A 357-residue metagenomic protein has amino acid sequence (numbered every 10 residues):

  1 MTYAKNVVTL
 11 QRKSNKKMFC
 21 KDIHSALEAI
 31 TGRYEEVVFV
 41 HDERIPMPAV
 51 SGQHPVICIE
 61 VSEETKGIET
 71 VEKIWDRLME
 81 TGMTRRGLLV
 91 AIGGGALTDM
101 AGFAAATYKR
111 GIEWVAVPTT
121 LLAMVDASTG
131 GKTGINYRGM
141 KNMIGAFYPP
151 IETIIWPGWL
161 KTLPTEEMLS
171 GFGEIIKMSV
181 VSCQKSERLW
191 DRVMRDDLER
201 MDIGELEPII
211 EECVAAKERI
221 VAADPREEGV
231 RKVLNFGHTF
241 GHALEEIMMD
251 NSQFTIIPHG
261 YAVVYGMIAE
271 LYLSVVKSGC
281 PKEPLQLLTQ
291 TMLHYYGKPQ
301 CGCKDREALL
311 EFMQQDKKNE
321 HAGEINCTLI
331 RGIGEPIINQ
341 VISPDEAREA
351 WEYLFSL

Functional and structural regions predicted by a protein language model:
M1-L88: ATP/NTP phosphate-donor binding region
T2, G173-I176, C280-L357: C-terminal charged capping/lid subdomain of soluble metabolic enzymes
V61-S62, I92-G94, F236-G237: Glycine-rich beta-strand-to-loop/alpha-helix junction loops that act as flexible
G82-T84, T107-Y108, N136-Y137, M143-Y148 (+3 more regions): Solvent-exposed alpha-helices and their adjacent loops that cap or buttress functional pockets in soluble metabolic
A96-F103, M124-V125, H242-A243: Short glycine/serine/threonine-rich phosphate/pyrophosphate-binding segments that cradle anionic phosphate groups
F103, T107-L198: A glycine/threonine-rich phosphate-anchoring loop and its flanking beta-alpha core in nucleotide/phosphate-binding
D196-E307: Active-site segments that bind and position negatively charged phosphate/pyrophosphate groups
